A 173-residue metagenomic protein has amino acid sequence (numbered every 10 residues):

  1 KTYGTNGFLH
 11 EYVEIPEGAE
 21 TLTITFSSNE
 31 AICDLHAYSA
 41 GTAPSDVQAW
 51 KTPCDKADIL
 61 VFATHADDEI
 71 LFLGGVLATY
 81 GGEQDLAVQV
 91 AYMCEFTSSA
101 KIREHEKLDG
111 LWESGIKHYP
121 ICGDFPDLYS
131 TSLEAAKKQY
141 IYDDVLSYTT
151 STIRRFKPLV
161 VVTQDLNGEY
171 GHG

Functional and structural regions predicted by a protein language model:
Y3-F156: Active-site rim/loop-helix segments in enzyme catalytic domains that contact anionic ligands
H65, H172-G173: Histidine-centered active-site/metal-ligand motif
Y129-T131, E169-H172: Short catalytic/ligand-binding loop motif for oxyanion handling, primarily in non-cytosolic enzymes, centered on
T149-G171: Proline-aspartate-enriched helix->loop->beta-strand connector
